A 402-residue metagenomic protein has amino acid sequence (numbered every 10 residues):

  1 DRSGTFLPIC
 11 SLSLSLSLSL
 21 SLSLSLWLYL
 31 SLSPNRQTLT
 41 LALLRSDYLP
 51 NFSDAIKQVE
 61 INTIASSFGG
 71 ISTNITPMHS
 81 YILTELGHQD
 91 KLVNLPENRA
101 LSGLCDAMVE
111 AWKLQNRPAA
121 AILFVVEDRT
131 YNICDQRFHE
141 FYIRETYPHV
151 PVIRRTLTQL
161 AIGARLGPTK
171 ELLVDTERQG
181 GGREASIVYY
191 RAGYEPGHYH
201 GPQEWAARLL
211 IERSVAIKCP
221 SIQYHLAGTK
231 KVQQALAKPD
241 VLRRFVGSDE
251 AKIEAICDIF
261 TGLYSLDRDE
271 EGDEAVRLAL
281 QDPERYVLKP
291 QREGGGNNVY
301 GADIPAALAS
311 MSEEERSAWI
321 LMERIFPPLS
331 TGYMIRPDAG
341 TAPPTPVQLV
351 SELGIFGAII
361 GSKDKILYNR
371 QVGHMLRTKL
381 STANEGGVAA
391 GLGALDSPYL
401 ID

Functional and structural regions predicted by a protein language model:
D1-P8, L14, L18, L24 (+1 more regions): Low-complexity, highly charged intrinsically disordered N-terminal segments that act as targeting/localization
N35: Pyridoxal 5′-phosphate
L39, L49-S53, N62-I401: Domain-scale recognition of functional cores that engage charged ligands
